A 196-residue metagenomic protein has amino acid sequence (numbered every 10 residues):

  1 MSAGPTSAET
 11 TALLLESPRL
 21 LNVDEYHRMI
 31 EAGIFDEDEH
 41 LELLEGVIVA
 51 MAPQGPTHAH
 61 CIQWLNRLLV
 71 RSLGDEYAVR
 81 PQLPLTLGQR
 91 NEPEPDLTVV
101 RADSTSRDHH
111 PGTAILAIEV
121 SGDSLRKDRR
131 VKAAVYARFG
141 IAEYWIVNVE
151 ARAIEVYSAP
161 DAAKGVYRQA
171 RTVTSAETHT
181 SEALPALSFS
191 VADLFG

Functional and structural regions predicted by a protein language model:
M1-G196: Gly/Pro/Ser/Thr-rich low-complexity, intrinsically disordered segments predominantly at protein N-termini
